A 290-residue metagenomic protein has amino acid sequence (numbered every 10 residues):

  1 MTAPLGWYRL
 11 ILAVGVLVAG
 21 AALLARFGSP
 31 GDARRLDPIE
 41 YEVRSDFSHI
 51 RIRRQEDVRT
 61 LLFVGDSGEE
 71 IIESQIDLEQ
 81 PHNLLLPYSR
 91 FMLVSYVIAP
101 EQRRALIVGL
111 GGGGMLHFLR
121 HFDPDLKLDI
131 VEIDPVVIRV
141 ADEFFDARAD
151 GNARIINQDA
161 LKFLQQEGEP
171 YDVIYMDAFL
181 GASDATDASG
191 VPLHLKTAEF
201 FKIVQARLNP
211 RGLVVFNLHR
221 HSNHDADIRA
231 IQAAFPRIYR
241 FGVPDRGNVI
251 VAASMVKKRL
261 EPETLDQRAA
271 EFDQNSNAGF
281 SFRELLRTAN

Functional and structural regions predicted by a protein language model:
M1-L5: N-terminal secretory signal peptides that target proteins for export/translocation
I11-L23: Hydrophobic membrane-insertion alpha-helices, especially the h-region of bacterial N-terminal signal peptides
S29-A99: Class I SAM-dependent transferase core
R35-D37, E42-V43, F47-R51, E73-L78 (+1 more regions): SAM/dcSAM-binding transferase cores
R54, N83-L213, H221-H224, A234 (+1 more regions): The AdoMet/dcAdoMet-binding core of the Class I SAM-like
S67-E69, L180, K257-R259: Active-site/binding-pocket entry motifs
L213, D227-F241, M255-R259: A SAM-dependent methyltransferase catalytic signature shared across enzymes that methylate proteins
